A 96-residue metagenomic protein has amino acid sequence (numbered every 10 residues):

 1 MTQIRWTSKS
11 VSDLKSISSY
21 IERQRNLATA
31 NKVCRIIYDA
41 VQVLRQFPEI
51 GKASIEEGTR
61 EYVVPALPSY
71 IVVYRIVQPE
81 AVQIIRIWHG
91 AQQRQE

Functional and structural regions predicted by a protein language model:
M1-T2, E96: Absolute protein N-terminus
Q3-T59: Basic, Lys/Arg-enriched alpha-helical interface segments
K9, K52, V64-P65, Q78: Alpha-helical interaction segments
Y38, A66-L67: Short Pro/Gly-enriched coil loops immediately N-terminal to beta-strands
E56-G58, Y62-V64, I71: Beta-alpha-beta core module
L67-E96: Enriched for short, Lys/Arg-rich terminal
